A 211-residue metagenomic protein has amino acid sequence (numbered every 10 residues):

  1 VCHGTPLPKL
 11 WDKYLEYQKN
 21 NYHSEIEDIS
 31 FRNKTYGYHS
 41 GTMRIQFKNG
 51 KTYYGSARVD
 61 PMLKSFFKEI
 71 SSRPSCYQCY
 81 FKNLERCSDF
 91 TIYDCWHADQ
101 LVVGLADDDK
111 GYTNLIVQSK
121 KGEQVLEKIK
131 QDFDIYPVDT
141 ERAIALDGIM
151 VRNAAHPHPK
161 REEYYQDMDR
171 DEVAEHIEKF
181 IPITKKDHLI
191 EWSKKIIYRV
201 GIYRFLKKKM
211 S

Functional and structural regions predicted by a protein language model:
V1-D12, I29-R32: Long, charge-dense
K9-Y14, G41-I45: Short acidic, glycine/serine/threonine-rich loops at helix termini
Q18-K19: A structural-propensity feature for long, helix-poor, extended segments
S24-S211: Long, compositionally biased charged/polar accessory segments in the mid-to-C-terminal portions of proteins
